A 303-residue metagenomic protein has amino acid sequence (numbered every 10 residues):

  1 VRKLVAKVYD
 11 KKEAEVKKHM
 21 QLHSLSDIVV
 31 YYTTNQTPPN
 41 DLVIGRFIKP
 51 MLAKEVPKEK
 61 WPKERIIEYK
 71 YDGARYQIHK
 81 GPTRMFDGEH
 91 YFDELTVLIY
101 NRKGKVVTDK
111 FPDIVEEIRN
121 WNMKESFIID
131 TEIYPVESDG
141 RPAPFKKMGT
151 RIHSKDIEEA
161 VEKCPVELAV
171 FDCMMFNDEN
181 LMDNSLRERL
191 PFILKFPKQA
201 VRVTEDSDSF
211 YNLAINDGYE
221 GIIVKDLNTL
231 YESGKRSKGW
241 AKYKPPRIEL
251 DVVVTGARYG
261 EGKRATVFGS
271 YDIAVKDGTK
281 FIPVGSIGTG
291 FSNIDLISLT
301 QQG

Functional and structural regions predicted by a protein language model:
V1-F196, A200-R202, G269-G290: N-terminal nucleic-acid-engaging modules of covalent nucleotidyltransferase systems
L22-K58, Q199-E249, I297-T300: Amphipathic alpha-helical
K70, E162-E167, Y243-L250, K263-A265: Secondary-structure capping and boundary motifs in well-ordered enzyme cores
Y231-S233, E261-T266: Short glycine/serine/proline-enriched coil/turn segments at secondary-structure junctions
I248-E249, G260, G278-T279: Short, charged/polar surface micro-motifs in flexible loops or helix N-caps
G290-G303: Catalytic core segments in nucleotide and nucleic-acid processing enzymes
